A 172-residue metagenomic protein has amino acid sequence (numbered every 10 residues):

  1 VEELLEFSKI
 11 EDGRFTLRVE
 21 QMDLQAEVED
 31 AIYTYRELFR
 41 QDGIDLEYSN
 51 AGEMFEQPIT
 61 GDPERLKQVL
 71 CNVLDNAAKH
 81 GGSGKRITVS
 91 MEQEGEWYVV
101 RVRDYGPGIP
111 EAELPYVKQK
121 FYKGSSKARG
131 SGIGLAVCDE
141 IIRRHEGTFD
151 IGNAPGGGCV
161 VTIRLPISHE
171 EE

Functional and structural regions predicted by a protein language model:
D12-L17, E56-G61: Conserved micro-motifs of the catalytic ATP-binding
R18-R36, E47: A conserved beta-strand-to-alpha-helix junction within the catalytic ATP-binding
L38-N50: Short conserved segments within the C-terminal catalytic ATPase subdomain
A77-A78: Short helix-loop "hinge" at the ATP-lid/N-box region of the Bergerat-fold HATPase_c
I109-F121: Short conserved segment of the HATPase_c
G134, C138: Short alpha-helical Gxxx[C/S/T] motif in the catalytic ATP-binding
